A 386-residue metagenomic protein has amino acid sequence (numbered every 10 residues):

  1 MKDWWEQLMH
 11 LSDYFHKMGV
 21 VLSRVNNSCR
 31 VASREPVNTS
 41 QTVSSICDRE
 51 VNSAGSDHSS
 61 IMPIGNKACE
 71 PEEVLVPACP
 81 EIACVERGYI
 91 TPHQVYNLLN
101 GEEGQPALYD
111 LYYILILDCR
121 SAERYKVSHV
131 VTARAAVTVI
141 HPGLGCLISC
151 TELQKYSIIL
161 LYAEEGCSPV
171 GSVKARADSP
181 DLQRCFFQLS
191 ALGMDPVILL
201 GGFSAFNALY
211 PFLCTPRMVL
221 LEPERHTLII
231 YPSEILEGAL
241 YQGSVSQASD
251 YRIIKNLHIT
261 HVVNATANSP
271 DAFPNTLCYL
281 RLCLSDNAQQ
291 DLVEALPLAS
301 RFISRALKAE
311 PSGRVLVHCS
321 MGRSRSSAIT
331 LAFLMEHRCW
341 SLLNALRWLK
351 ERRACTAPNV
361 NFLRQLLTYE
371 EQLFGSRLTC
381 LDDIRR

Functional and structural regions predicted by a protein language model:
M1-L240, Q365, Y369-R386: Non-catalytic regulatory/accessory regions that flank a structured catalytic core
L98, R124, I158, C185-Q188 (+12 more regions): Alpha-helical recognition domains of nuclear gene-regulatory proteins
L115-R120, Q242, I254, V262-N264: Short hydrophobic beta-strand that contains or immediately precedes a catalytic carboxylate
C119-E123, S246-A248, N264-D271: Short, polar loop motifs at secondary-structure junctions
R124-T132, I254, S269-L277: Short loop/helix-cap segments at secondary-structure boundaries that form the rim of catalytic
A136-I159, L280-V315: Helix-loop module immediately N-terminal to the HCX5R catalytic loop in PTP-like cysteine phosphatase domains
R217, Y231-P232, E237, N287 (+6 more regions): Catalytic lobes of large eukaryotic enzymes
V315-A354: Hydrolase catalytic cores
